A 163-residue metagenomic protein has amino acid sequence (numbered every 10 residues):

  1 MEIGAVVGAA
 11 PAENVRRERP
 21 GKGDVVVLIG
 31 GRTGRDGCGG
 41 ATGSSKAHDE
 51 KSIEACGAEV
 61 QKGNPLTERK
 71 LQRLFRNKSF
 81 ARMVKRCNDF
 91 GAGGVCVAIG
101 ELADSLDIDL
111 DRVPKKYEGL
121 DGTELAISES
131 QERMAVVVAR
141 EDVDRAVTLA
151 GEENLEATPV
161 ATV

Functional and structural regions predicted by a protein language model:
M1-V163: Glycine/proline-enriched, intrinsically flexible loops and inter-domain linkers
